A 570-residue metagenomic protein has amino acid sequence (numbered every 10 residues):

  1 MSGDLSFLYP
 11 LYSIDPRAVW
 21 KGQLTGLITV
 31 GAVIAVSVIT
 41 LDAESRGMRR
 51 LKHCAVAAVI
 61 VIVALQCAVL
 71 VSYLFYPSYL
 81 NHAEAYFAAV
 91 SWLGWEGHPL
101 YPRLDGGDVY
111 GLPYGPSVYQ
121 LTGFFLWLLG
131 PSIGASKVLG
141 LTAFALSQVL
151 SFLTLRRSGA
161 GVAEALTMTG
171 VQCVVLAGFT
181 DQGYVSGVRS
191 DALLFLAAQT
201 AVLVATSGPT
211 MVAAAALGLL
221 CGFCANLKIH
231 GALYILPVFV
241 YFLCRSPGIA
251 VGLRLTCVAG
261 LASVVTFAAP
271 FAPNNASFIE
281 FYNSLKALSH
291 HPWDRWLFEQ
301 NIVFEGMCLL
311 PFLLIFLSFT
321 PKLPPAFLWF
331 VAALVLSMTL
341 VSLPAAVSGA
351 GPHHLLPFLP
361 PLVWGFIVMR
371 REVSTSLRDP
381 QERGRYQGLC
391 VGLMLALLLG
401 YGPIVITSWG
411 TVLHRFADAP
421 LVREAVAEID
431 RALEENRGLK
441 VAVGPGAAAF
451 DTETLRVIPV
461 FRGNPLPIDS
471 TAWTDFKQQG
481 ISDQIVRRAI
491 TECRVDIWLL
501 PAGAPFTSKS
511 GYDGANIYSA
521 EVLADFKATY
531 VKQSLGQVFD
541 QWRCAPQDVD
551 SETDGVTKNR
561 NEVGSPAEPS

Functional and structural regions predicted by a protein language model:
T25, A197, L233, V347-R385 (+1 more regions): Hydrophobic/aromatic-rich transmembrane helices and adjacent perimembrane loops
G31-A43, S147-F152, F304-L328, A332-T339 (+1 more regions): Hydrophobic, aromatic-rich transmembrane alpha-helices and their immediate juxtamembrane boundary segments
D42-R50, Y234-L261, A287-H290, I315-P324 (+3 more regions): Perimembrane helix-loop-helix junctions
A68, Y86-Y110, S117: Extracytosolic helix-loop segments that constitute the early lumenal/periplasmic catalytic or substrate-binding loops
P116, Q120, L128-V149: Loop-to-helix entry region of an early transmembrane alpha helix in multi-pass inner-membrane enzymes
G187, G231, A272-N275, L399-G555: Extracytoplasmic
Q199, V204, A213-I229, I235-F242 (+2 more regions): Membrane-interface alpha helices of multi-pass inner-membrane proteins
G252-I315, S337-A346, H353, L359 (+1 more regions): Membrane-lumen/periplasm interface segments of specific transmembrane helices in polyprenyl phosphate-linked
